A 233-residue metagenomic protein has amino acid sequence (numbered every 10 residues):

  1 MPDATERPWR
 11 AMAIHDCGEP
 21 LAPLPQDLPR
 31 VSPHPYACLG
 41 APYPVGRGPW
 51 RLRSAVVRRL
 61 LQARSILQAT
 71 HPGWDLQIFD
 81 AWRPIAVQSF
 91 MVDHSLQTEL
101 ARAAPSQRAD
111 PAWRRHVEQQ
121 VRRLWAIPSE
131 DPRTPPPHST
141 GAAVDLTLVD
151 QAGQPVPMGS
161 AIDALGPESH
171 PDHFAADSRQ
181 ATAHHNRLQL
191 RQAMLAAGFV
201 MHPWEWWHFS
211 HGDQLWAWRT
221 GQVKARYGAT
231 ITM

Functional and structural regions predicted by a protein language model:
P2-T232: Cell-envelope/glycan interface and biosynthesis
